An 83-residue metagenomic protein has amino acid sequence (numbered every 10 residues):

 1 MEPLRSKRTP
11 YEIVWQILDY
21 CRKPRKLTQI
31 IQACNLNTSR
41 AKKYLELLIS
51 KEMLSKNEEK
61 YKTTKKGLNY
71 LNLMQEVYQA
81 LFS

Functional and structural regions predicted by a protein language model:
M1, E76-S83: Amphipathic alpha-helical dimerization/coiled-coil segments that flank or bridge DNA-binding/regulatory modules
M1-W15: Short alpha-helical segments that sit at the start of domains
C21-K26: Short capping segments at the starts of secondary-structure elements
L27-T28, E59: Residues within the helices of the helix-turn-helix
Q29-A33: A short acidic, leucine-rich amphipathic alpha-helix
N35-I49: Short amphipathic alpha-helical interaction segments
I49-E59: A short, conserved structural fragment
E59-M74: Basic, amphipathic "hinge/linker" alpha-helix immediately C-terminal to the N-terminal HTH DNA-binding motif
